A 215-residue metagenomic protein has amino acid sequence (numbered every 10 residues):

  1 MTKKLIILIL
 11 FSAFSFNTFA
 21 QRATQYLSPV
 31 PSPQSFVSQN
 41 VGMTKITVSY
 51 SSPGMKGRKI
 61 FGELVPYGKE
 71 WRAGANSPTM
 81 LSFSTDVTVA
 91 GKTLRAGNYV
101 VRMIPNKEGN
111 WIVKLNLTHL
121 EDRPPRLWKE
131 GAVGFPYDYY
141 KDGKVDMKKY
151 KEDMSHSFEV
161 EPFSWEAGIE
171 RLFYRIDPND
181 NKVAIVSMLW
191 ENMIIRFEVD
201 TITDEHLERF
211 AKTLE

Functional and structural regions predicted by a protein language model:
M1-A23: Bacterial Sec-dependent N-terminal signal peptides
Q21-L64, T118-E215: Primarily secretory-pathway and cell-envelope proteins
S51-K69, R102-I112: Short, surface-exposed, low-complexity cationic segments
R72-K129: Mid-length scaffold segments of soluble, non-membrane domains
